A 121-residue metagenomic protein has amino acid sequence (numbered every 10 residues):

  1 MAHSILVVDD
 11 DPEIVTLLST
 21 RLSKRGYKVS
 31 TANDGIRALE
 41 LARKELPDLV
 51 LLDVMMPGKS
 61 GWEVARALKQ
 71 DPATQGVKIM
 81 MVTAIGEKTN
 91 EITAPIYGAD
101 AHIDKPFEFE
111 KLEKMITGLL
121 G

Functional and structural regions predicted by a protein language model:
T16-K24: Charged docking surfaces used in two-component/phosphorelay signaling
G26-N33, L41: Short hydrophobic/Thr-rich beta-strand motif most characteristic of the beta2 strand and flanking loop of CheY-like
E45-L51: Active-site beta3 strand of CheY-like receiver
M56: Receiver (REC) domain active-site loop signature in two-component systems and cognate sites in sensor histidine kinases
F107-I116: C-terminal output helix
